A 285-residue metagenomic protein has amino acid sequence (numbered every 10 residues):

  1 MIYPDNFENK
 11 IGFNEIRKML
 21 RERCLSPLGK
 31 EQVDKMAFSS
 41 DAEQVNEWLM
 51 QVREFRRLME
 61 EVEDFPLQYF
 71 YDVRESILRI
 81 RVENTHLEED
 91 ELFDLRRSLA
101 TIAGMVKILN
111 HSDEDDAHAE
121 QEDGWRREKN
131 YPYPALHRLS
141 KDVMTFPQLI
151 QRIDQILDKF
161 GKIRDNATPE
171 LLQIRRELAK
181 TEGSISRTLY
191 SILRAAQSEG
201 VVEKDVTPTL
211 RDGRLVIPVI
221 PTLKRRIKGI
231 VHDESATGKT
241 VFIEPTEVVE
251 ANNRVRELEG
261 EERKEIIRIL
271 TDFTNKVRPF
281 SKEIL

Functional and structural regions predicted by a protein language model:
M1-F160, E170, I174: Conserved amphipathic alpha-helical "coupling/scaffold" segments that transmit conformational changes between domains
I16, K204-D205, G213, I217-V241: Gly/Lys-enriched N-terminal cap/neck module of very large, oligomeric protein machines
N46-E47, E75-L78, V82, R97-A103 (+3 more regions): Extended, charged alpha-helical coiled-coil/arm scaffolds that mediate oligomerization and mechanical coupling in large
E63, P221-L223, E247: Short glycine-rich, polar/acidic loop-and-turn segments at beta strand-coil junctions
T85, K107, G229-I230, N253: Short, conserved acidic/polar surface loops in the N-terminal third of protein domains
